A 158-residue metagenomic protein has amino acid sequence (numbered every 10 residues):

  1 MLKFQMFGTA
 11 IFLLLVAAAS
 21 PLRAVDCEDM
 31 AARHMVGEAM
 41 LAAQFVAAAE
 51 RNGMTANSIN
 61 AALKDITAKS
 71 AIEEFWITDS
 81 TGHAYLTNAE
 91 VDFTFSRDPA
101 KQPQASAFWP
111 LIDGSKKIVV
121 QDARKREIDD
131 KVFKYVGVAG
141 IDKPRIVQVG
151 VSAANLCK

Functional and structural regions predicted by a protein language model:
M1-T9: Bacterial N-terminal signal peptides that target proteins for export
T9-A17: Bacterial N-terminal signal peptides
C27-S58, S80-E90, D113, A153-K158: Extracellular/periplasmic ligand-binding regions of membrane signal-transduction receptors
T55-T67: Short amphipathic alpha-helical segments
N60-A62, E90-K125: Extracytoplasmic/periplasmic sensor domains and loops in membrane signaling proteins
K64-A84: Short N-terminal helix-loop-first-beta-strand/juxtamembrane motif that initiates sensory/input modules
D129-V138: A short beta-strand signature within small-molecule sensing/ligand-binding domains used in signal transduction
G140-V149: Short hydrophobic/glycine-rich mini-motifs in sensory/regulatory modules that couple input to downstream signaling
